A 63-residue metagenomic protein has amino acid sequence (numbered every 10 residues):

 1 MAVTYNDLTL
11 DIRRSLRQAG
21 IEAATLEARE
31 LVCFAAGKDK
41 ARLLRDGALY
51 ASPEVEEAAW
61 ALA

Functional and structural regions predicted by a protein language model:
M1-E27: Non-catalytic nucleic-acid substrate-recognition regions in nucleic-acid-modifying enzymes
C33-A63: Conserved AdoMet
